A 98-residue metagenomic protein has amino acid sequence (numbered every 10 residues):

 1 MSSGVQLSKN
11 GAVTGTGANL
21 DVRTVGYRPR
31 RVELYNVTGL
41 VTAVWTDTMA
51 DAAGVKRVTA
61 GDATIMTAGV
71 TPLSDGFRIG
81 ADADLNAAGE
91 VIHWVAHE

Functional and structural regions predicted by a protein language model:
M1-T16, E98: Short, intrinsically disordered N-terminal pre-domain segments
S2-S3, N86-E98: Short, structured beta-strand segments at or near domain termini in extracellular proteins/domains
K9-G26, G39-L40, A83-L85: Surface-exposed ligand/attachment interfaces on beta-rich extracellular proteins
T14-G17, A63-M66, R78-A81: A cross-kingdom feature marking solvent-exposed beta-strand/loop segments within repeated, beta-rich binding/scaffold
D21-M49: Beta-rich globular "head" domains
R30, P72-A83, A87: Noncatalytic modules at the cell exterior or secretory-pathway interfaces, chiefly beta-strand-rich lectin/adhesion
L40-D75: Beta-strand-centric surfaces of beta-sandwich/beta-rich domains
